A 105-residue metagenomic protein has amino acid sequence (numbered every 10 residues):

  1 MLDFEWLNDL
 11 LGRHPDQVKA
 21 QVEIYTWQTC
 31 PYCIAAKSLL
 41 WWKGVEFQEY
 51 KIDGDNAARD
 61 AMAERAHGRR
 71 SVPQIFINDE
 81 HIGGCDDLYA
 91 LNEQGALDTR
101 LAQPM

Functional and structural regions predicted by a protein language model:
M1-F4: N-terminal targeting signals for export/organelle localization
W6-Q48: Local sequence-structure signature of Cys/Sec-based thiol-disulfide redox active-site neighborhoods
P31, A57, G83: Short alpha-helical
K37, E46-D53, A57-A61, I75: Charged, surface-exposed interaction regions in soluble eukaryotic proteins
I52-R70, A96-Q103: Thioredoxin-like thiol-disulfide oxidoreductase module
H67-F76, D86: Structural micro-motif
I77-M105: Non-catalytic, surface beta->alpha helical segment in thiol-disulfide oxidoreductase systems
